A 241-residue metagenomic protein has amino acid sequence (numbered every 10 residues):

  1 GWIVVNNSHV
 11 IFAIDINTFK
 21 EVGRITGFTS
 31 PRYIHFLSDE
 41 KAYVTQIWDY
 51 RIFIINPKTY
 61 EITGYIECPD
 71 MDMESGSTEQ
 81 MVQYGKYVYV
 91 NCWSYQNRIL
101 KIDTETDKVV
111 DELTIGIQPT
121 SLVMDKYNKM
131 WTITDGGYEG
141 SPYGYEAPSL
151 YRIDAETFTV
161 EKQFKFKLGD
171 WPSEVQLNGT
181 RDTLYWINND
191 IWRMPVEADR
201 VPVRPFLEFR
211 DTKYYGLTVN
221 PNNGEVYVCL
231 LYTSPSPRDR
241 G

Functional and structural regions predicted by a protein language model:
I3-S8, V44-W48, V90-S94, T132-G144 (+3 more regions): Conserved beta-strand positions in repeat-built beta-propeller and related beta-rich domains
D15-T18, N56-Y60, D103-D107, D154-T157 (+1 more regions): Short loop/turn segments that connect beta-strands within beta-propeller blades
K20-I25, E61-M71, K108-L113, T159-F166 (+1 more regions): A short beta-strand motif characteristic of beta-propeller blades
S30-H35, G76-Q80, I117-V123, G169-L177 (+1 more regions): Repeated scaffold domains used in trafficking and secretory/extracellular systems, primarily beta-propellers
D39-E40, G85-K86, Y127-N128, T180-D182 (+1 more regions): Short coil/turn segments that connect the beta-strands within blades of beta-propeller domains
R51-F53, N97-L100, G140-S149, I191-M194 (+1 more regions): Structural motif
I62-K126, W131-G140, E146-P148: Solenoidal tandem-repeat scaffolds enriched in leucines and small polar residues
Y232-D239: Conserved small/polar residues in nucleotide/adenosyl-binding loops
